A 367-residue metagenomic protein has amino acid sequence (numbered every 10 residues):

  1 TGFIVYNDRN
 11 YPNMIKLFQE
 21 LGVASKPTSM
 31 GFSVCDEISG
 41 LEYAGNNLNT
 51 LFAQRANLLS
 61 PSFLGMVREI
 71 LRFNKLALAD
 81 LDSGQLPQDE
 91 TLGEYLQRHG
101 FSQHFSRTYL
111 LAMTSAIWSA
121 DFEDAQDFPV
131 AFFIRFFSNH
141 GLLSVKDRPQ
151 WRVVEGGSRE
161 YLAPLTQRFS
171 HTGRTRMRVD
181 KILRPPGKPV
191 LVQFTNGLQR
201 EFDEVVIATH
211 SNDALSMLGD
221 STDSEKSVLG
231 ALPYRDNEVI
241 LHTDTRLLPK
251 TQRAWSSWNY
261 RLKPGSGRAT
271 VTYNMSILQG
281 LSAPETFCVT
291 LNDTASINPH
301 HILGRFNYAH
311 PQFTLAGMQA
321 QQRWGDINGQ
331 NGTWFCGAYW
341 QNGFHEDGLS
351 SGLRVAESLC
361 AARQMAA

Functional and structural regions predicted by a protein language model:
T1-N7: Conserved N-terminal glycine-rich FAD pyrophosphate-binding loop of Rossmann-like flavoproteins
N7-V130, I134-R135: Mobile amphipathic helical/loop "lid" adjacent to a hydrophobic cofactor/ligand pocket
F18, L96, T114, L165 (+5 more regions): A residue-level signal for conserved active-site and pocket-lining positions in enzyme catalytic cores
Q19, L218-D220, G348: Short amphipathic alpha-helical segments
K26, T172-R174, W334: General small-molecule cofactor/ligand-binding pocket signal
N46-N47, G267-A367: Conserved flavin/dinucleotide-binding core of flavoenzymes
R135-T195, R200: Helical element adjacent to the flavin cofactor pocket in flavoenzyme catalytic cores
R178-A309: Mid-domain catalytic core of redox enzymes that form a hydrophobic substrate pocket/lid adjacent to a catalytic redox
